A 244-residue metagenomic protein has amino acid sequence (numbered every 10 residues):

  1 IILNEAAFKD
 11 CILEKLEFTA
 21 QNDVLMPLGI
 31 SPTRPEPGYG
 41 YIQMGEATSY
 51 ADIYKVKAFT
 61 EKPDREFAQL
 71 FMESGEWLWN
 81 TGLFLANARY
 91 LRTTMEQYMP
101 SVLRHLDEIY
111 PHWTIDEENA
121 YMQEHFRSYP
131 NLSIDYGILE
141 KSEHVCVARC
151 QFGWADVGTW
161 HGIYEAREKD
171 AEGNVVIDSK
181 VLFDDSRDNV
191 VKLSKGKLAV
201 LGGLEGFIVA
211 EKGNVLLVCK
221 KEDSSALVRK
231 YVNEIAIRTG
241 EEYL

Functional and structural regions predicted by a protein language model:
I1-A47, L85-A86, R92, E96-Y98: Conserved beta-loop-beta/alpha segment of the NTase-like Rossmann-fold superfamily that binds/positions NTPs
I1-A6, I53-F59, L78-G82, E124-H125: Flexible, glycine/proline-enriched loop segments at strand-loop-helix junctions that form or flank small-ligand binding
Q21-L25, P37, A51-K55, N80 (+4 more regions): Short coil/turn connectors at secondary-structure junctions
M26-I30, N80, V147-R149: General beta-strand structural signal in soluble alpha/beta enzymes
P27-S31, T60, L85, E211 (+1 more regions): Short beta-strand segments
G45-L78, H112-D116: A short, charged helix-loop
M72, W77-L85, M95: A conserved mid-domain beta-alpha-beta active-site/ligand-binding segment of alpha/beta enzyme cores
R89-L244: Left-handed beta-helix
